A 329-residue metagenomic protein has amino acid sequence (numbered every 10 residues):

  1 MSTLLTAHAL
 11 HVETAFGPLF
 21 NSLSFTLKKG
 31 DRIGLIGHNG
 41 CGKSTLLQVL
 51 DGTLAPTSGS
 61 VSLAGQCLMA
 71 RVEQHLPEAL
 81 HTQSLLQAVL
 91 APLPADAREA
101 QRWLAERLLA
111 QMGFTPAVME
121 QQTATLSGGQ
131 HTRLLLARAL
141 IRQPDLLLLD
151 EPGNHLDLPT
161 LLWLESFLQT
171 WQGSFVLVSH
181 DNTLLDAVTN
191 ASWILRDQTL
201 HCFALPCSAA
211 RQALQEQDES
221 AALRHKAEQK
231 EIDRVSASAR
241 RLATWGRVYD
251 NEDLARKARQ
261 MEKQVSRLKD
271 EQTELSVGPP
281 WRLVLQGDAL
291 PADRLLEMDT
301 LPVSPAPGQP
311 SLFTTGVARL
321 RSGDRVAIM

Functional and structural regions predicted by a protein language model:
M1-A221, L285-M329: ABC ATP-binding cassette signature C-motif
L19, D250-D253, K257: An accessory alpha-helical subdomain
L86-L90, S238-V248, G278: A short, surface-exposed helix-loop junction/capping segment
F114, R267-G278: Proline-centered turn/helix-capping motifs that create local helix->coil transitions or kinks
E120-T123, G246-E252: Short, surface-exposed loop/turn segments at secondary-structure junctions
L214-L242, L254, A258-Q272: Intracellular alpha-helical coupling/juxtamembrane segments of multi-pass membrane proteins
